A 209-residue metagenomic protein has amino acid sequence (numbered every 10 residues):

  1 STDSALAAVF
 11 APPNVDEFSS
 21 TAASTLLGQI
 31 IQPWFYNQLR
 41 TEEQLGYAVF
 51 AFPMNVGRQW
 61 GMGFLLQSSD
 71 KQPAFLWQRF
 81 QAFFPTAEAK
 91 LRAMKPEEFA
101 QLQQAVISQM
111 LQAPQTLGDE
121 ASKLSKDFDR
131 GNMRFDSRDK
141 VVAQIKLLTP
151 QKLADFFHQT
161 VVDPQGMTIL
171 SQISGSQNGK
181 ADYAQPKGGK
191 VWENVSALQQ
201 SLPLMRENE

Functional and structural regions predicted by a protein language model:
S1-A7, N14-S20, G57-G63, F80-T86 (+1 more regions): Short acidic (Asp/Glu) and glycine-rich catalytic loops that position anionic groups and cofactors
S1-W34, V191-E209: His/Glu-based metal-binding/catalytic segments typifying zinc-dependent metallopeptidases
D3-A5, P33, Q44, Q59 (+2 more regions): Extracytoplasmic
L6, E98-E209: C-terminal regions of mature proteins
P13, T21-L26, G63-K71, E88-R92 (+1 more regions): Second-shell loop/turn segments in exported
E17-S20, K71-Q78, K180-A181: Short, conserved charged micro-motifs
I30, W34, P53-L117, Q199 (+1 more regions): M16/insulysin-pitrilysin zinc metalloprotease superfamily fold
